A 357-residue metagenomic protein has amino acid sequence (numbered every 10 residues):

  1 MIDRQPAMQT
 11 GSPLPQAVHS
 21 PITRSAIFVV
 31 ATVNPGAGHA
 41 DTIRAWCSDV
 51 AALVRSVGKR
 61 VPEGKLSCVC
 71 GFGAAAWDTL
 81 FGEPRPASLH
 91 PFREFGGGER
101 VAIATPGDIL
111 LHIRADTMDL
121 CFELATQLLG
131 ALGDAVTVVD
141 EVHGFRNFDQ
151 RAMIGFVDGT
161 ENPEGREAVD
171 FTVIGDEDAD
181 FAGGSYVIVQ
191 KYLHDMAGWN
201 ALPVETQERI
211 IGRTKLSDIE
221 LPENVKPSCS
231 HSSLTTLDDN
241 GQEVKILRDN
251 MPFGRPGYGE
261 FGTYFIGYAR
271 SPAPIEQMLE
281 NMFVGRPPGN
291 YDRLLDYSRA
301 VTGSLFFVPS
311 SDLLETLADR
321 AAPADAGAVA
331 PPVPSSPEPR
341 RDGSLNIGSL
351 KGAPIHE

Functional and structural regions predicted by a protein language model:
I2-G348, H356: Long, histidine/aromatic-enriched segments associated with O2/redox biology
